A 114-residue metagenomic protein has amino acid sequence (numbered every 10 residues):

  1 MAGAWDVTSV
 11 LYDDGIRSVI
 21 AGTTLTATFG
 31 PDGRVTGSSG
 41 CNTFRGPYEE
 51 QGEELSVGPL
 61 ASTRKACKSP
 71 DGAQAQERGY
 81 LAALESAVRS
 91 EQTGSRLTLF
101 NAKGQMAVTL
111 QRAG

Functional and structural regions predicted by a protein language model:
M1-G114: Lipid interaction determinants
